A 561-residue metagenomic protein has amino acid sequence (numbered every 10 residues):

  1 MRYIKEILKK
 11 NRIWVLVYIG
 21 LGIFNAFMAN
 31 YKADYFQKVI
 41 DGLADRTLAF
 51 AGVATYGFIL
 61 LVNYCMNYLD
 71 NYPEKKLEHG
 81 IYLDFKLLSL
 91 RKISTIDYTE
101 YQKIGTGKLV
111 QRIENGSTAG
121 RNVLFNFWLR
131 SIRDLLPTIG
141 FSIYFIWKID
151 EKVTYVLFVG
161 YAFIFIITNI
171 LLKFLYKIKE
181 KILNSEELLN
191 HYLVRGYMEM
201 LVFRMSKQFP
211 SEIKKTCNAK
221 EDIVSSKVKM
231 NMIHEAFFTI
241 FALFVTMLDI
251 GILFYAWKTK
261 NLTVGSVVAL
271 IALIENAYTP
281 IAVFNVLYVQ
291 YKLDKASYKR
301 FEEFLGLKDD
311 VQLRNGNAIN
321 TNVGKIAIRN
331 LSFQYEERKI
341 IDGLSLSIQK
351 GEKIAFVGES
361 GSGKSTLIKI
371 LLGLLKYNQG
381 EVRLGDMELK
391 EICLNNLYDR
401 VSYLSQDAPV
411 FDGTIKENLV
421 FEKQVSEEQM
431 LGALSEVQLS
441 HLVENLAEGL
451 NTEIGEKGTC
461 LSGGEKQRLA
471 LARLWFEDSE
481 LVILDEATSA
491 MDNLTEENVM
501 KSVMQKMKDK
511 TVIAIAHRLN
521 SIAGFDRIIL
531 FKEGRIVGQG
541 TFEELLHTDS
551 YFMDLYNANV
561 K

Functional and structural regions predicted by a protein language model:
M1-K10, L109: A short amphipathic helical element positioned immediately N-terminal to and/or at the very start of a transmembrane
V15-L69, P73, W147-T154, V264: Transmembrane helix-loop-helix hairpins at lipid-water interfaces of multipass membrane proteins, especially the type-1
F27-Q37, L129-L172, V228-I271: A hydrophobic transmembrane-helix motif
F58-V62, L193, V267-L287: Hydrophobic transmembrane alpha-helices
P73, H79, L87-S117, Y192-K215 (+4 more regions): Short intracellular "coupling" helices and adjacent cytoplasmic loop segments at the cytosolic face of multi-pass
Y98-T99, N115-W128, I132, L136 (+6 more regions): An intracellular "coupling" helix at the cytosolic face of ABC transporter transmembrane type-1 domains
Q208, M232, N276-G306: Cytosolic ends of transmembrane helices, especially the final helix of ABC transmembrane type-1 domains
T321-K561: ABC-type nucleotide-binding domain
